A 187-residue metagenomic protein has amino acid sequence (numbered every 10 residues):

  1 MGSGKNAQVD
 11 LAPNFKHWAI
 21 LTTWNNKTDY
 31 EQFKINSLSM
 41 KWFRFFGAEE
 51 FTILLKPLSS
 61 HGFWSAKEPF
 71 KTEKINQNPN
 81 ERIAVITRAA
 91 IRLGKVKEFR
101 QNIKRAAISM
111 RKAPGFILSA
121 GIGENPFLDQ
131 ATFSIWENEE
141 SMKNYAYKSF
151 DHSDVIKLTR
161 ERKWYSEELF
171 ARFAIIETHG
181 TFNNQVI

Functional and structural regions predicted by a protein language model:
M1-W18, K27-F33, F45-A131, E140-F150 (+2 more regions): Short S/T/G/P-rich N-terminal loop/turn motif that feeds into the first structured element of a domain
L21-T23: Extended repeat-based interaction scaffolds and adjacent low-complexity, acidic/S/T/P-biased segments that form broad
L38-R44, H152-D154: A common structural junction motif
I156-R162: C-terminal end-helix/capping segment
